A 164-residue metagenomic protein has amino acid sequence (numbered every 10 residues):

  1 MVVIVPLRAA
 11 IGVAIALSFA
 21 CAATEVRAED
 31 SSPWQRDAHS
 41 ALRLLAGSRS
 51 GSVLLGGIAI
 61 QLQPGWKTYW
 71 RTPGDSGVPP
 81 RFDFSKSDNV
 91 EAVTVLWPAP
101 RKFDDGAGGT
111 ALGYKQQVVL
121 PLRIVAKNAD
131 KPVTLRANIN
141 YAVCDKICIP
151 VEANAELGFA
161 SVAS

Functional and structural regions predicted by a protein language model:
M1-L7: N-terminal secretory signal peptides that target proteins for export/translocation
A10-C21: Bacterial N-terminal signal peptides
V26-S164: Extracellular/lumen-exposed scaffold segments
